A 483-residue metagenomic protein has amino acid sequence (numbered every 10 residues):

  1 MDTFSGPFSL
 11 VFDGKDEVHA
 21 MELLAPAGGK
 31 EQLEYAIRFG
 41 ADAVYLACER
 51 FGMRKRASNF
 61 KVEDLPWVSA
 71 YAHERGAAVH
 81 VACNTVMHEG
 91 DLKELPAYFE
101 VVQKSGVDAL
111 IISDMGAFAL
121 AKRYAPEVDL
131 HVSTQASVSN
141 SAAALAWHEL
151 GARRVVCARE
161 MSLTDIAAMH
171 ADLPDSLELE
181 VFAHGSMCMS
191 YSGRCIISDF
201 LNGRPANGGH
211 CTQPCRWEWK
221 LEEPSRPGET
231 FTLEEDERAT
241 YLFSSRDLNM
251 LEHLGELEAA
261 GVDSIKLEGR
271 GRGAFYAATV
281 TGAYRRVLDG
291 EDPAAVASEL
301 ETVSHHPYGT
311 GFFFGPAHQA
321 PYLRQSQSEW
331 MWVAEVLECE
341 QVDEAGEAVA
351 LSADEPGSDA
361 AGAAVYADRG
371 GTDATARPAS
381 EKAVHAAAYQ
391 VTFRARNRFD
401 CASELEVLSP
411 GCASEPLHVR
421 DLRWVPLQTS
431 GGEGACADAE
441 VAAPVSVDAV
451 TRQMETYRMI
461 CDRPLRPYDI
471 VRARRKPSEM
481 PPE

Functional and structural regions predicted by a protein language model:
F4-R38, A43-R50, S69, R75-T85 (+6 more regions): Surface-exposed amphipathic alpha-helical tracts and adjacent flexible/coil segments at the periphery of soluble enzymes
A25, L110-I111: Conserved SAM-binding loop
R54-Y71: Glycine-rich, positively charged N-terminal anion/phosphate-binding segment
V81, I112, V132-T134: Short beta-strand elements of ligand-binding domains
K93, L130-S139: Gly/Gly-Pro- and Ser/Thr-rich, intrinsically disordered tail segments characteristic of DNA damage-repair and tolerance
G116-A117: Alpha-helix capping/helix-boundary segments
A125: Conserved phosphotransfer cores of two-component systems
